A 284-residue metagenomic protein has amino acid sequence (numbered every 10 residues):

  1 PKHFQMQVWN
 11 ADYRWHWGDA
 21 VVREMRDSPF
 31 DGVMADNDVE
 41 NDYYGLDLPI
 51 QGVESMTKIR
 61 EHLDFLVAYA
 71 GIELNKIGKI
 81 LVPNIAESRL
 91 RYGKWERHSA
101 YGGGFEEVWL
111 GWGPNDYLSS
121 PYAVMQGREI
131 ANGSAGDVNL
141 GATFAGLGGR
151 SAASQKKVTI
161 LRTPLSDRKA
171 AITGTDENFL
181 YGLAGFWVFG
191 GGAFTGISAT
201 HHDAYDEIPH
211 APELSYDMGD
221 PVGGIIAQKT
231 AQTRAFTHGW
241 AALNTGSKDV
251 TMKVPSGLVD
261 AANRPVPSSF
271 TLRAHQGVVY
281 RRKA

Functional and structural regions predicted by a protein language model:
P1-A284: Glycan-processing catalytic domains of CAZymes
